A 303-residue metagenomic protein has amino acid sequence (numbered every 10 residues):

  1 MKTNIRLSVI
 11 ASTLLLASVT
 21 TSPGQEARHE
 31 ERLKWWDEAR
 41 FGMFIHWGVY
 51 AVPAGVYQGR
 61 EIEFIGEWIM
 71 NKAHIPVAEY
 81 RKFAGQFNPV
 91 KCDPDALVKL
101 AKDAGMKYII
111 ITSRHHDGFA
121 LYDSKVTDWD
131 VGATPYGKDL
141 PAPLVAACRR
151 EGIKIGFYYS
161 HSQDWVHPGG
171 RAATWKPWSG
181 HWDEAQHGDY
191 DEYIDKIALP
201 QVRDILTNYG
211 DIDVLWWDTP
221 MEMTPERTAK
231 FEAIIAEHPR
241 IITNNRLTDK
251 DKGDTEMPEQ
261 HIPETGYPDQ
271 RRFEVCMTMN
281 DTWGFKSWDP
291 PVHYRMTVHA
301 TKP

Functional and structural regions predicted by a protein language model:
M1-L7, A101: Positively charged n-region of N-terminal signal peptides that target proteins for export
S8-S18: Bacterial N-terminal signal peptides
T21: Surface-exposed binding/hinge segments that line and control ligand-binding clefts or catalytic entry sites
G24-P303: Mature catalytic domains of secreted/periplasmic carbohydrate-active enzymes
